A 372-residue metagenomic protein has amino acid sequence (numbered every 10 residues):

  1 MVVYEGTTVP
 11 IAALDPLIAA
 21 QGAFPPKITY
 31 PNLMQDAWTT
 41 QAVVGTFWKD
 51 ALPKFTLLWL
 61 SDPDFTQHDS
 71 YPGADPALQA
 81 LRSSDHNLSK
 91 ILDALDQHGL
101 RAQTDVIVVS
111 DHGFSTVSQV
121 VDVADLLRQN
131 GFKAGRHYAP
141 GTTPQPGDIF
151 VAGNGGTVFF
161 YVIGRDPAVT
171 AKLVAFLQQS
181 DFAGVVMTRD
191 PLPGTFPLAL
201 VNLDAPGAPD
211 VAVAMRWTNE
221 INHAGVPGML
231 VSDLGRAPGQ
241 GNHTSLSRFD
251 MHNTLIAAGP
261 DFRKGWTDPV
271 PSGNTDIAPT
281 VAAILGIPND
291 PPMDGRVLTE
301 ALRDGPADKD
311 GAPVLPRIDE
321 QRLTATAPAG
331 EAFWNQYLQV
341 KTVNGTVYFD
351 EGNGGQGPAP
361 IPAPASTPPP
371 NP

Functional and structural regions predicted by a protein language model:
M1-Q21, P76-H86, L126-T143: Acidic, His- and aromatic-enriched active-site or binding-groove loops in soluble protein domains that engage sugars
M1-Y71, Q178-D181, N222-H223, P358: His/Asp/Glu-rich, glycine-adjacent segments that coordinate divalent cations and/or stabilize oxyanion chemistry on
Y30-W38, D75-R82, G164-A168, D268-T275 (+1 more regions): Soluble non-cytosolic domains of exported or imported proteins
Q41, G45, R82, H86-S89 (+6 more regions): Solvent-exposed, polar/charged alpha-helical surfaces in well-ordered, non-transmembrane soluble domains, broadly
D50-T56, L100-D105, F182-G184, G207-D210 (+1 more regions): Loop/turn elements at helix/coil->beta-strand transitions in domains of secreted/extracellular proteins
S83-L127, K133, L192, V281: Metal-dependent active-site segment of extracytoplasmic phospho-/sulfohydrolases and closely related
T142-T280: Active-site neighborhoods of enzymes that stabilize oxyanions during catalysis
G305-P372: Acidic, Ser/Thr-rich low-complexity intrinsically disordered segments
